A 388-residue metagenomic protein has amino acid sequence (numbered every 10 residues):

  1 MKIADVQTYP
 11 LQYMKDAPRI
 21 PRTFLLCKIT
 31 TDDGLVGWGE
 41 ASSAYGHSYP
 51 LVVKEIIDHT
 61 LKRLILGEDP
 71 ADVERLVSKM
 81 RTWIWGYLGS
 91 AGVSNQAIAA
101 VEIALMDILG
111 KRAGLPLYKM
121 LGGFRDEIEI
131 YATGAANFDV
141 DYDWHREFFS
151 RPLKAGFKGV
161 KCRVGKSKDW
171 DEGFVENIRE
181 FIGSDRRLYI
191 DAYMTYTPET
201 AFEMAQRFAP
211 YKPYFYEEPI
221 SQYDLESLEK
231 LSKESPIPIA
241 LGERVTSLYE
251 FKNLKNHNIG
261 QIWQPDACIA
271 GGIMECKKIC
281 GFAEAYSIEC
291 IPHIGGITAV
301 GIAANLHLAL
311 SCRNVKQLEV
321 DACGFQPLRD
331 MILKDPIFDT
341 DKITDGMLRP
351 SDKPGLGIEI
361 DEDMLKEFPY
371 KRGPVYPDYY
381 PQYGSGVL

Functional and structural regions predicted by a protein language model:
M1-G46, P327-K334, Y383, V387-L388: Structured beta-strand/loop patches that form or line metal/cofactor-binding pockets in enzymes
I3, G34, L61, V101 (+8 more regions): Conserved, mostly hydrophobic/aromatic
Q12-Y13, A41-S48, I98, T133-N137 (+1 more regions): Glycine-rich phosphate/pyrophosphate-binding beta-alpha loops
I29, H59, Q206, K212-F215 (+3 more regions): Shared catalytic-loop signature of beta/alpha-barrel
T30-R112, L388: Metal- or metallocofactor-binding catalytic centers and their adjacent structured scaffolds across diverse enzyme
E102-F138: Glycine-rich, aromatic-flanked loop segments that form ligand/cofactor-binding clefts across common enzyme folds
D126-S235: Metal-dependent enolase-superfamily TIM-barrel catalytic cores that perform enediolate-based chemistry
L356-L388: Extended hydrophobic packing segments that form well-structured cores
